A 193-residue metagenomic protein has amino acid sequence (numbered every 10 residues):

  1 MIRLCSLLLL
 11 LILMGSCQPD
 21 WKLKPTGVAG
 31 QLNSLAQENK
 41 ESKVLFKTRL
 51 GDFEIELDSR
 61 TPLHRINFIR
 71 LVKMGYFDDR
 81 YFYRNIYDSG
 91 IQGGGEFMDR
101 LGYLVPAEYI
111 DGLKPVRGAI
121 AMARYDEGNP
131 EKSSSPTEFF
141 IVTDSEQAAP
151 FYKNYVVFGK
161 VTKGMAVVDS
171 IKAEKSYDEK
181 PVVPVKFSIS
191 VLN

Functional and structural regions predicted by a protein language model:
L4-L13: Sec-dependent N-terminal signal peptides
C17-N193: Cyclophilin-like peptidyl-prolyl cis-trans isomerases
